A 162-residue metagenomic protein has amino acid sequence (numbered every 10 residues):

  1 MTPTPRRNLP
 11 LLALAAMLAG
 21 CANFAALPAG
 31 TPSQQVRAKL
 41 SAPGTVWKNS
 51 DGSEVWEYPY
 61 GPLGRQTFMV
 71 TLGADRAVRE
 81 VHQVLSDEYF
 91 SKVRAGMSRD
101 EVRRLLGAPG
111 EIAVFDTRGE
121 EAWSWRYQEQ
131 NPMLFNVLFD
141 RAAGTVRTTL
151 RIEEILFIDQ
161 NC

Functional and structural regions predicted by a protein language model:
T2-P10: Bacterial N-terminal signal peptides that target proteins for export
L18-G20: C-terminal motif of bacterial Sec signal peptides marking the signal peptidase cleavage site
A22-C162: Residues within mature, well-folded domains
